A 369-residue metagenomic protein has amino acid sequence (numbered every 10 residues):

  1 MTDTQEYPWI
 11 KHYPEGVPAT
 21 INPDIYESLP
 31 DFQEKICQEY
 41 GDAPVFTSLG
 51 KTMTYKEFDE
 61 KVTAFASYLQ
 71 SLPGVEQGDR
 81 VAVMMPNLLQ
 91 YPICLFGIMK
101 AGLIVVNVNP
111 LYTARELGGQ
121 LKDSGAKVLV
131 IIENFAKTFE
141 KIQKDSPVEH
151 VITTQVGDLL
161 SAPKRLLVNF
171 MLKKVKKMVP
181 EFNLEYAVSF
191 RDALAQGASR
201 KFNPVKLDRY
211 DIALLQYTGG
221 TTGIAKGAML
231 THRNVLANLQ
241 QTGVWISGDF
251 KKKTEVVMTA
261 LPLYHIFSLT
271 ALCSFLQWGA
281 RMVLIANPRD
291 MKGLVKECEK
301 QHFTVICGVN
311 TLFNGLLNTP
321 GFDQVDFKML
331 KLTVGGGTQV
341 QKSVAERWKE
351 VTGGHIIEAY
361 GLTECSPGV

Functional and structural regions predicted by a protein language model:
Y7-K11, D31-T54: AMP-dependent adenylate-forming
I25, D42-E76, A82-L88, P92-F96 (+1 more regions): Conserved AMP-binding/adenylate-forming core of the ANL superfamily
L72-E76, G197-Y210, L215-M258, T270 (+1 more regions): Conserved adenylate-forming
M85, L103-G119, E133-F135, V156 (+1 more regions): ATP-dependent adenylate-forming carboxylate-activation enzymes
L95-A101, K122-D123, H265, L276-Q277: Short hydrophobic alpha-helices that are characteristic scaffold elements of the AMP-binding
E140-R209: ANL superfamily adenylate-forming
L236-V256, I266-V305, T319: Conserved AMP-binding/adenylation subdomain of ANL enzymes
A280, K300-C307, N318-V369: Gly/Ser/Thr-rich phosphate-binding loop
